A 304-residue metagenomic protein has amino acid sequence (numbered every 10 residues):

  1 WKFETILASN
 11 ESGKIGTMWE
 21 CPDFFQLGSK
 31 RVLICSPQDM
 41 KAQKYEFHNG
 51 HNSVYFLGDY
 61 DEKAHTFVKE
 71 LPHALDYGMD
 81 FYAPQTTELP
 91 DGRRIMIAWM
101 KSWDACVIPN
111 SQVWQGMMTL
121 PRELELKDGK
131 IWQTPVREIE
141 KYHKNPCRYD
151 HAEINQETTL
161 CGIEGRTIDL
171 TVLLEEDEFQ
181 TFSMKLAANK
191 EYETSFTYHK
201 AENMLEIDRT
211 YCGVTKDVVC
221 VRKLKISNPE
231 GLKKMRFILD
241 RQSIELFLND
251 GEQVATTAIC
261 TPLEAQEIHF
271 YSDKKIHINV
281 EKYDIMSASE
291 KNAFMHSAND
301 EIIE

Functional and structural regions predicted by a protein language model:
W1-D23, M40, A64-F81, K141: Surface loop/turn signatures of beta-propeller and other carbohydrate-active proteins
F3-E4, C21-F25, K30-Q43, R94-M100: Hydrophobic core segments of beta-strands in well-ordered, beta-rich domains
L27-G28, M40, K44-D61: Acidic, glycine-rich loop-and-beta core segments that form the ion-binding/anion-interacting portion of active sites
S36-N49, K101-V113: Short, conserved, GDST-rich strand-edge loop motifs in beta-rich repeat architectures
V54-E304: Beta-rich accessory regions
